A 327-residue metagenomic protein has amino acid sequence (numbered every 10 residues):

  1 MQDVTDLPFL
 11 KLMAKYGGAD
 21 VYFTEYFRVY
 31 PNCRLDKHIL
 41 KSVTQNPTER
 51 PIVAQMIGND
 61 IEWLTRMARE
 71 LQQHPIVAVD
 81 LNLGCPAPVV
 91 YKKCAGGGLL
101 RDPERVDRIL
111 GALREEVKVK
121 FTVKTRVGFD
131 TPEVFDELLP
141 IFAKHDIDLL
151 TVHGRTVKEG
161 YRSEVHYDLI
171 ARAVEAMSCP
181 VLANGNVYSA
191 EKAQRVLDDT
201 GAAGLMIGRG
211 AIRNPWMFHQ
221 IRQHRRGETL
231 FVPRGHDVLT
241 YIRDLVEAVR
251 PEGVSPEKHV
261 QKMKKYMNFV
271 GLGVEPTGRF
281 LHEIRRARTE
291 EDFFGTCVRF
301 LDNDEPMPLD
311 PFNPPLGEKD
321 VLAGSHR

Functional and structural regions predicted by a protein language model:
Q2, P8, R108-G111, E116 (+5 more regions): Alpha/beta catalytic cores of nucleotide-metabolism and tRNA/nucleoside-modifying enzymes
D3-Q73: Glycine-rich, positively charged N-terminal anion/phosphate-binding segment
Y22-T24, I52-M56, V79, F121-T125 (+4 more regions): Hydrophobic faces of well-ordered beta-strands that scaffold small-molecule active sites in alpha/beta enzyme cores
T24, A78-P86, K144-R155, I207-G210: Non-cysteine beta-strand/loop elements that form the S-adenosyl-L-methionine
R28, G58, C85-A87, T125-T131 (+3 more regions): Active-site-proximal loop/turn and secondary-structure-junction residues that shape catalytic pockets, frequently
R50-F121, R126-V134, A143: Active-site beta->alpha loop and helix N-cap motifs at the rims of alpha/beta catalytic domains
P88-R105, R155-H166, R226-T229: Glycine-rich tight-turn/loop motif centered on a GG-T
